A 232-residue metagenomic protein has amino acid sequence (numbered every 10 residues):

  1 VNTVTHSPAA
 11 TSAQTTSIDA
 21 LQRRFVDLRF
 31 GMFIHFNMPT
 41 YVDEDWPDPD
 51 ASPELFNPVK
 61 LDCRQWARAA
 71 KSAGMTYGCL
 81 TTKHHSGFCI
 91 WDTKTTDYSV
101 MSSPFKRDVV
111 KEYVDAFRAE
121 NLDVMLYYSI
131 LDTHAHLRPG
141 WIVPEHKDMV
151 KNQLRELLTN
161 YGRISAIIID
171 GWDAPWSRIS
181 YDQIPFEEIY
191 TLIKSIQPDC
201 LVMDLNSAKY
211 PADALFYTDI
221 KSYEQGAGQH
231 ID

Functional and structural regions predicted by a protein language model:
N2-D232: Mature catalytic domains of secreted/periplasmic carbohydrate-active enzymes
